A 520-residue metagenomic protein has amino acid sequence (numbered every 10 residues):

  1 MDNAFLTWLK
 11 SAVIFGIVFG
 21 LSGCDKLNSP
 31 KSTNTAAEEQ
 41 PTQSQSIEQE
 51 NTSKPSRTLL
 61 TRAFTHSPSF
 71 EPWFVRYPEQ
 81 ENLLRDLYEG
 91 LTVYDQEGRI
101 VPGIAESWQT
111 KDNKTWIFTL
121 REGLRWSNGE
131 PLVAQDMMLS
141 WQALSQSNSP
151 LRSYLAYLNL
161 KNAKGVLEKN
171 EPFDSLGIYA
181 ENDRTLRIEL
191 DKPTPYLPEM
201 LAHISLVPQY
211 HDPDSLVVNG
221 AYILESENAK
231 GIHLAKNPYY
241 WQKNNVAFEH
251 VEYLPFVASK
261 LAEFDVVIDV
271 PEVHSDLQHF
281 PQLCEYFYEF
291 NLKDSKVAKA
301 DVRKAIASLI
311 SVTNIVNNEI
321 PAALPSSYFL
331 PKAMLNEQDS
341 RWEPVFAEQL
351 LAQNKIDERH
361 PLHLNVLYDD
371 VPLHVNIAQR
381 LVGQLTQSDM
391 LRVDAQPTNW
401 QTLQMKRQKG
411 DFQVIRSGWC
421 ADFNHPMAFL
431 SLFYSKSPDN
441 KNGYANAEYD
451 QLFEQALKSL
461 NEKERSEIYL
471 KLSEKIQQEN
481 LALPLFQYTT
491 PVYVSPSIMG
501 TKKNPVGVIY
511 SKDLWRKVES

Functional and structural regions predicted by a protein language model:
Q40-E48, D394-L403, S431-P496, S520: Extracytoplasmic/peripheral linker and loop segments enriched in polar/acidic and small residues with frequent Thr/Pro
R62-D112: N-terminal lobe/hinge region of extracytoplasmic solute-binding protein
S107-S153, K296: Aromatic- and charge-enriched surface segment that lines or borders ligand/interaction sites
L160, D183-R184, E189-A258: Gly/Pro-rich hinge or "lid" segments in bacterial periplasmic/extracellular proteins
E225-P238, N245-V246, H250-D294, V316-N317 (+1 more regions): Extracellular/periplasmic solute-recognition and catalytic clefts
A229, Q353-A421, T490: Ligand/substrate-recognition segments at binding pockets and active sites
A298-Q387: Append "and occasionally in soluble cytosolic enzymes with long acidic Gly/Pro-rich linkers
V492-S520: Long beta-strand-rich cores associated with HINT superfamily self-processing modules
